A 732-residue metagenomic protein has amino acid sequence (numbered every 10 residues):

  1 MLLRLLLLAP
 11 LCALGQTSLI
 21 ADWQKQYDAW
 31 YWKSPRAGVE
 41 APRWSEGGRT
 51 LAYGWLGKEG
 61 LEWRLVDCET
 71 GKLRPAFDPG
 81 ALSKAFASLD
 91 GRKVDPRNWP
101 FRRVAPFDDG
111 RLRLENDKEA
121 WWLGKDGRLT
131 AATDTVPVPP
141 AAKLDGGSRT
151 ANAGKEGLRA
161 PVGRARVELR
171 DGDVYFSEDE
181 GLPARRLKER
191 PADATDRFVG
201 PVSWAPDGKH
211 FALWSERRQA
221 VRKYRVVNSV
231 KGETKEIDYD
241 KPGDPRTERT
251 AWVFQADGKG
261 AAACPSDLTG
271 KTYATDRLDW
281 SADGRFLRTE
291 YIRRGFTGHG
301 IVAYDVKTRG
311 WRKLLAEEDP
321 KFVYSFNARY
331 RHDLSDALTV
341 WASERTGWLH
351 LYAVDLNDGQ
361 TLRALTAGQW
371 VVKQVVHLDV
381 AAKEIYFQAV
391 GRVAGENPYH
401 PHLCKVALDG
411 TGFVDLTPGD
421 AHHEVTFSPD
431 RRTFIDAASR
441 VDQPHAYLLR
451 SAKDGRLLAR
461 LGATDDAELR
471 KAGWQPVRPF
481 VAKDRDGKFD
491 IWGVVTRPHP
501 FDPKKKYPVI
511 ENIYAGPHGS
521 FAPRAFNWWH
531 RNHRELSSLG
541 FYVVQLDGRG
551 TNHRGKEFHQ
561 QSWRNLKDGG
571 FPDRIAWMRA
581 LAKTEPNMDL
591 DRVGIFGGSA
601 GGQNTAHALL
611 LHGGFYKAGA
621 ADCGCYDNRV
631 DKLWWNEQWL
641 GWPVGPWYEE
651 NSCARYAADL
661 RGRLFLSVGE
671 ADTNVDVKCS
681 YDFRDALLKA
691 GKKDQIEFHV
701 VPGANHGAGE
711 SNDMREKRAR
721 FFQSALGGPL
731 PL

Functional and structural regions predicted by a protein language model:
M1-L8: Sec-dependent signal peptide recognition, specifically the positively charged N-region followed immediately by
L7, G146, N152, L408 (+2 more regions): Sequence-pattern detector for short linear motifs and compositional/periodic biases rather than a specific fold
L8-G15: Hydrophobic h-region of N-terminal signal peptides that target proteins for export in Gram-negative bacteria
L11, E168, H706-A708: Alpha-helix C-terminal capping segments
C12, C68, C264, C404 (+3 more regions): Generic recognition of cysteine residues
G15-D454, A467: Beta-propeller folds
G48, R222, G284, E290 (+1 more regions): Serine-hydrolase catalytic core recognition
